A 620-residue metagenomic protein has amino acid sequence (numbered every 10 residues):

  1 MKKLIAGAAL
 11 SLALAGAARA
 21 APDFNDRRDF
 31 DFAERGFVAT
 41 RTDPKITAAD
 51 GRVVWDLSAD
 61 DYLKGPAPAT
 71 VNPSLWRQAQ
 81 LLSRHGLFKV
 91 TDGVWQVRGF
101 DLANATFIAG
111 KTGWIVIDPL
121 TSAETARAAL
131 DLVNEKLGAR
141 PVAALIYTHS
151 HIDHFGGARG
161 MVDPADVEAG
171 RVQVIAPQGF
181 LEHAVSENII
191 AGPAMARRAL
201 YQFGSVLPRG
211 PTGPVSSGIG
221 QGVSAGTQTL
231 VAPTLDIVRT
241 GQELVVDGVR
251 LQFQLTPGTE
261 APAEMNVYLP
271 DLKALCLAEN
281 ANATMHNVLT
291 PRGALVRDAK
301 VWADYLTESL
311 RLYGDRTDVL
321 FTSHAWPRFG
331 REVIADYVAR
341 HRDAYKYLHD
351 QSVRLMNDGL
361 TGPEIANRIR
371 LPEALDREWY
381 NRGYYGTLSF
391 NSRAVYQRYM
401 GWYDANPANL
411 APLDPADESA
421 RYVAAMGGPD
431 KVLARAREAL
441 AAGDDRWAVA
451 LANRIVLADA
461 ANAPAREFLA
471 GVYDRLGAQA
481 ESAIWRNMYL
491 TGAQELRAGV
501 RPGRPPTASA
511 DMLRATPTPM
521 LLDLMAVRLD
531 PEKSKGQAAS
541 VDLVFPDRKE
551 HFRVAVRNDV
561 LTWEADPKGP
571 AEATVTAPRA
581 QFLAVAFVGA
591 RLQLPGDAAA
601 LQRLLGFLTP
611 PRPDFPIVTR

Functional and structural regions predicted by a protein language model:
A6-A18: Hydrophobic helical h-region of N-terminal Sec-dependent signal peptides in bacterial secretory/periplasmic proteins
A21-W76, G192-V223, R311-V319, W326-P519: Accessory terminal helices/loops
Q80-R140, E264-L269, K273-E279: Conserved beta-strand hairpin/beta-sheet module of binuclear metal-dependent hydrolase folds, prominently
L87, T112-G113, A123-I175: Active-site metal-binding motif and surrounding structural segment of the metallo-beta-lactamase
G93, I108, D118, V133 (+9 more regions): Divalent metal-coordination and catalytic microenvironments
G113-I115, T121-A123, A225, T229-L235 (+2 more regions): Metallo-beta-lactamase
D163-S217, T229, G258: Surface-exposed loop and adjacent secondary-structure segments within mature catalytic domains
R435-E438, D444-A450, R454-L457, A461 (+1 more regions): Feature captures hydrophobic
